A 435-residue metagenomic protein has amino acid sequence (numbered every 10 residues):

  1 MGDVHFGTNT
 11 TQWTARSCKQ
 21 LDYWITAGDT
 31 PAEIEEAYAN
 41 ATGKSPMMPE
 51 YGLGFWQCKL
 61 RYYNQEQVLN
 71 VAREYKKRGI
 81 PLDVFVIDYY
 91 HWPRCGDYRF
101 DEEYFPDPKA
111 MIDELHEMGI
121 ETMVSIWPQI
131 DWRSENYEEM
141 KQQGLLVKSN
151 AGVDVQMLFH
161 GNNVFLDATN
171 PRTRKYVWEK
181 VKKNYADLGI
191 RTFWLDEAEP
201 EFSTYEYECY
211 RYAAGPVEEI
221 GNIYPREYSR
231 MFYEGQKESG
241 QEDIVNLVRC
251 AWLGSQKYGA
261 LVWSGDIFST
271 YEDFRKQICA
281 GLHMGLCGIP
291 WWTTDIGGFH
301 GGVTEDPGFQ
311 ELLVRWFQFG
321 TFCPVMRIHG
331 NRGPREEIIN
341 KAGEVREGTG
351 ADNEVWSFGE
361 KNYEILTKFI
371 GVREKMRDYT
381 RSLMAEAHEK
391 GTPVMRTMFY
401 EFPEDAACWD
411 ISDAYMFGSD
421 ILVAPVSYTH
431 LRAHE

Functional and structural regions predicted by a protein language model:
M1-L82, K109-E114: Carbohydrate-recognition beta-sandwich/jelly-roll modules in extracellular/periplasmic carbohydrate-active proteins
W24, G28, L60-Y62, L166-R174 (+2 more regions): Short acidic-aromatic active-site loops that bind/stabilize oxyanions
A37, N70, R172, Y176-K180 (+4 more regions): A non-catalytic, amphipathic alpha-helix used as a structural packing/dimerization or gating element in enzyme scaffolds
T42, K76-G79, V181, Y185 (+6 more regions): Structural signal for hydrophobic packing residues in well-ordered secondary-structure cores of soluble enzyme domains
F55, A424-P425: Conserved, well-structured core segments
P81-Y363, E401-F402: Aromatic- and carboxylate-enriched substrate-binding clefts and catalytic-loop regions of carbohydrate-active enzymes
S357-L422: Glycan-recognition and catalytic regions of carbohydrate-active enzymes
T429-E435: Conserved small/polar residues in nucleotide/adenosyl-binding loops
